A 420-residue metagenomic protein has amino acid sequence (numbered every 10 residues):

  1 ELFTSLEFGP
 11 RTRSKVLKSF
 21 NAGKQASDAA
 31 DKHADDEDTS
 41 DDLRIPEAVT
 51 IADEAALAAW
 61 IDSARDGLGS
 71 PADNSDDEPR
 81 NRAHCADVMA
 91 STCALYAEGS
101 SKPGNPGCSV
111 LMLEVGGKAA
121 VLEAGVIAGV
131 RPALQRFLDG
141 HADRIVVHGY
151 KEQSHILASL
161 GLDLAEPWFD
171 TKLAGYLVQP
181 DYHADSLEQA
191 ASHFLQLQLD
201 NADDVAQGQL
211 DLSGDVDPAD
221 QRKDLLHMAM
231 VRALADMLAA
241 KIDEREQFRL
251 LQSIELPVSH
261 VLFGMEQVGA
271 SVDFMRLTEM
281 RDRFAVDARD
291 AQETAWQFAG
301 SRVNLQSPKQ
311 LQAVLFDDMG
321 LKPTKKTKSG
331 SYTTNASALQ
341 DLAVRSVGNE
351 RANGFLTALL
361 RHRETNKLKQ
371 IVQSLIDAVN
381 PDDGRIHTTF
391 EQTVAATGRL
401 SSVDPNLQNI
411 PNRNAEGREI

Functional and structural regions predicted by a protein language model:
E1-A124, Y182, L210-A415: Conserved "right-hand" nucleotidyltransferase catalytic core of DNA-directed polymerases
A58-I61, V110, R131-D139, S154: Short amphipathic alpha-helical segments and helix-helix/interface helices
C93-Y96, I145-H148, P167-W168: A structural signal for short, well-ordered beta-strand segments and their strand-loop junctions that often border
E114-V147, A270: Nucleic-acid-processing active sites and adjacent nucleic-acid-binding tracks, predominantly divalent metal-dependent
D143-K151, R302-N304: Short glycine-rich phosphate-binding loop at a beta-alpha junction
Y150-G161, K172-D181, A191, A313-M319: Short active-site loop/helix that positions an aromatic residue
W168-A229: Short alpha-helix plus adjacent loop in nuclease-associated cores
G417-I420: Conserved ANL (AMP-binding/adenylate-forming) active-site segment centered on the GW(Y/F)…HTG consensus within
